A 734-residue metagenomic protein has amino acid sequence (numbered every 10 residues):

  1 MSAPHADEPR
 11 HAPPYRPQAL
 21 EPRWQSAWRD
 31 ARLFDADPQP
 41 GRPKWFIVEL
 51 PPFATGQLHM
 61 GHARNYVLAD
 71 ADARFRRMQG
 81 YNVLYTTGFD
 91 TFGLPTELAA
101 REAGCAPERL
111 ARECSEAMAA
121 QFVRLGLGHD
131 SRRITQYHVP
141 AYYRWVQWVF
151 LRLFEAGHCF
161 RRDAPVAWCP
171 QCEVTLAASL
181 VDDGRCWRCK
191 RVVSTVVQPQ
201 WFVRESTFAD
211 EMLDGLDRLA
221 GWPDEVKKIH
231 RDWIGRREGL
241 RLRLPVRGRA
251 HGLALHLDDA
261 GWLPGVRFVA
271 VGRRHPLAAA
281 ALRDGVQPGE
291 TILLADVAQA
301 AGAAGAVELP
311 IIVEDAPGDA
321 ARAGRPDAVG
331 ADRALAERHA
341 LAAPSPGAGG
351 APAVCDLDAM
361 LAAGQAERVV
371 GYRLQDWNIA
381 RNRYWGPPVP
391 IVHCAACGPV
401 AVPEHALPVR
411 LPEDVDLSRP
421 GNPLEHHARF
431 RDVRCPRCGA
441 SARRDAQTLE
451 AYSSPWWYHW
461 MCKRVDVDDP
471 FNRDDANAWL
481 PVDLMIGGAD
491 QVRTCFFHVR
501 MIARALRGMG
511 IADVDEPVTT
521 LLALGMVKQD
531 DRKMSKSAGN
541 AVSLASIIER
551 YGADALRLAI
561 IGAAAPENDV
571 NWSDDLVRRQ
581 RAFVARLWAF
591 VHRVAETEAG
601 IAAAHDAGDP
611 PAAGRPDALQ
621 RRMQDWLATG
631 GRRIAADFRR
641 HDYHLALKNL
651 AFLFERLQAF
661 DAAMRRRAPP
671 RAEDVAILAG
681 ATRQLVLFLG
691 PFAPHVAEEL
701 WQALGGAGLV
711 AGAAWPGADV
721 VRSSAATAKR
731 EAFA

Functional and structural regions predicted by a protein language model:
S2-G88, R144-W145, P199-V286, I292-L293 (+4 more regions): Structured secondary-structure scaffolds
E8, P38-F46, R77-S115, S131-I134 (+1 more regions): NTP-dependent nucleotidyl-transfer catalytic core
L84, A342-G347: Short hydrophobic alpha-helical runs that function as membrane-insertion/retention elements
A117-D130: A glycine-rich helix N-cap at a beta->alpha junction
S131, G510-L521, A595-P616, M664-P670 (+1 more regions): Short, glycine/acidic-rich hinge or "gate" loops at secondary-structure transitions that mediate conformational
P140-H158, Q171: Hydrophobic or amphipathic alpha-helical targeting/insertion segments
A177, S194-T195, G330, V402 (+1 more regions): Short functional micro-motifs and their immediate structural scaffolds
D574, R578, H641-H644, K648 (+3 more regions): C-terminal low-complexity, glycine/proline- and small-hydrophobic-enriched intrinsically disordered tails that act as
